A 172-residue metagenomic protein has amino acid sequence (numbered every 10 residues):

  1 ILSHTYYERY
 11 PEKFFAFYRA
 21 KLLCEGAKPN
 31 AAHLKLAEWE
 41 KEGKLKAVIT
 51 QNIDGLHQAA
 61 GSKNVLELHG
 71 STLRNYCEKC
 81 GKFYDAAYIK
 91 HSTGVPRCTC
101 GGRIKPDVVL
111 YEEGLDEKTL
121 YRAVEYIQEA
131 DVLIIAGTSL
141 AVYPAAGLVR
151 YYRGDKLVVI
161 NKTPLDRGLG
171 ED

Functional and structural regions predicted by a protein language model:
I1-D172: Conserved catalytic core of sirtuin-type NAD+-dependent deacylases
